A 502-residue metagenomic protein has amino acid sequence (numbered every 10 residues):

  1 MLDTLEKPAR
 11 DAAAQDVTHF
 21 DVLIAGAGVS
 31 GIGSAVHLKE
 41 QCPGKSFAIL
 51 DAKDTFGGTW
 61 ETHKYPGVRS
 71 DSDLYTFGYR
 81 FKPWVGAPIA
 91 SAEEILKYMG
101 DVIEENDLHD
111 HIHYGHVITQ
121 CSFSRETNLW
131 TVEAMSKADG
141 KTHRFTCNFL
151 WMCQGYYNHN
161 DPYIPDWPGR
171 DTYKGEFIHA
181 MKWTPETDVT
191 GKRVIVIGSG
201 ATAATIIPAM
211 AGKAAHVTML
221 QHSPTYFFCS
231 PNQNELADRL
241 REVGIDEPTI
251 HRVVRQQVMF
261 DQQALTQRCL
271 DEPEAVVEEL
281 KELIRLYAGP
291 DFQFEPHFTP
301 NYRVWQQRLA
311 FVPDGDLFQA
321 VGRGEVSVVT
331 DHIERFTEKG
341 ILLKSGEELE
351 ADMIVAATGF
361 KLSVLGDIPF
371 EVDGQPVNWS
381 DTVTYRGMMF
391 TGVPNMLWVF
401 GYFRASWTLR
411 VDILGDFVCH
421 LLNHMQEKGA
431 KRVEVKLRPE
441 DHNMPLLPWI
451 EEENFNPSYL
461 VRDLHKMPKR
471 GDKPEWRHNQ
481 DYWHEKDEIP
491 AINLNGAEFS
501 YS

Functional and structural regions predicted by a protein language model:
L2-A27, G33-D54, T59, S91-R193 (+5 more regions): Flavin (primarily FAD) cofactor-binding/catalytic cores of flavoenzymes
G57-D101, P224-L283, D291: Glycine-rich active-site loop/strand segments that organize a redox cofactor
S70, Y79, W167, F298 (+3 more regions): Short clusters of hydrophobic/aromatic residues that line enzyme substrate/ligand-binding pockets
D71-D73, V364, F390, E453: A short, structural micro-pattern
G115, Q233, A430-K431: Sparse recognition of residues in long alpha-helices and their boundaries
A203, Y226-C229, V383-T384, N395-S502: C-terminal, flexible cofactor-proximal segment of oxidoreductases
A237, R241, I250-R255, M259-Q267 (+10 more regions): Generic detector of well-ordered alpha-helical segments enriched in charged/polar residues, highlighting helical
